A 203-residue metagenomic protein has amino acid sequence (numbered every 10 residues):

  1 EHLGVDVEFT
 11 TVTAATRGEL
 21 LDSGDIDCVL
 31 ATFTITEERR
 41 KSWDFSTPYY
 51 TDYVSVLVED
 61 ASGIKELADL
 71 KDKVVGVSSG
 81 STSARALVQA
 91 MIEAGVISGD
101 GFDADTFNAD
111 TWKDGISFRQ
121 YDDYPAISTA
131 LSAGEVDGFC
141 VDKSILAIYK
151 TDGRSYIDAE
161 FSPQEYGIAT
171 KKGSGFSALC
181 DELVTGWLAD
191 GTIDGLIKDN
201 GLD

Functional and structural regions predicted by a protein language model:
E1, A15-S23, S55, K65-D69 (+5 more regions): Solvent-exposed, polar/charged alpha-helical surfaces in well-ordered, non-transmembrane soluble domains, broadly
H2, T10-T11, A15-V29, S42-D44 (+3 more regions): Short helices/loops that flank or line small-molecule/ion binding pockets
D6, T82-G115, T151-E160, T185-D203: Ligand-binding clefts/hinges and TM-proximal coupling segments of bilobed small-molecule sensing domains
D6-D69, R154-E160: Acidic, polar ligand-binding/catalytic clefts
T32-S42, V88-Q89, P125-S162: A ligand-binding cleft/hinge motif common to bilobed small-molecule-binding domains
Y50-A61, K143-T185, D203: Periplasmic-binding protein-like
L57, V74-V77, F139, A169: Short, well-ordered beta-strand segments
V58-V75, A90, A94, S98-D100 (+1 more regions): Flexible hinge/capping segments at coil-to-helix
